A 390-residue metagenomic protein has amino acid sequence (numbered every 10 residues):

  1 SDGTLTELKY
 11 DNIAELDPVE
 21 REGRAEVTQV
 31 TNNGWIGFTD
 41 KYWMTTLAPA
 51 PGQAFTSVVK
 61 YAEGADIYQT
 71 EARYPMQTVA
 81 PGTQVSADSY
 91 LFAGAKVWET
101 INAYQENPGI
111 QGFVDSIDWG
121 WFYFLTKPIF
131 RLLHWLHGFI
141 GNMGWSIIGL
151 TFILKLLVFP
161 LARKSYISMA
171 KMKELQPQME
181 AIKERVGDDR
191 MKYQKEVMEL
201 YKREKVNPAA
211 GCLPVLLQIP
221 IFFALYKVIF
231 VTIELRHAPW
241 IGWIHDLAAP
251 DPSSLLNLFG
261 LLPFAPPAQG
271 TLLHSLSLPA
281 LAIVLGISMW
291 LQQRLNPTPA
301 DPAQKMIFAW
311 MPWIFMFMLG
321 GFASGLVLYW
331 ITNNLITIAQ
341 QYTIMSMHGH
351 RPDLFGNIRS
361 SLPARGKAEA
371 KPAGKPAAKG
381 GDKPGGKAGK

Functional and structural regions predicted by a protein language model:
S1-G112: Soluble non-transmembrane domains of integral membrane proteins
E63-D66, F92-M143, A238-S277: Interfacial loop/helix-cap signal at membrane boundaries in integral membrane proteins
G82, L156-F222, V231, S288-L319 (+1 more regions): Membrane-interface amphipathic helices and adjacent TM-edge segments
I140-L157, F308-M311: Membrane-interface motifs of alpha-helical transmembrane segments
I140-M143, F317-V327: Transmembrane helix interruption/hinge and helix-loop junction motifs
S146-I148, G211, G325-L326: Alpha-helical transmembrane segments and their helix-entry boundary regions
L225-A303, I307-P312, Y329: Long, His/Glu/Asp-enriched segments that create or flank divalent metal/ion-associated functional microenvironments
